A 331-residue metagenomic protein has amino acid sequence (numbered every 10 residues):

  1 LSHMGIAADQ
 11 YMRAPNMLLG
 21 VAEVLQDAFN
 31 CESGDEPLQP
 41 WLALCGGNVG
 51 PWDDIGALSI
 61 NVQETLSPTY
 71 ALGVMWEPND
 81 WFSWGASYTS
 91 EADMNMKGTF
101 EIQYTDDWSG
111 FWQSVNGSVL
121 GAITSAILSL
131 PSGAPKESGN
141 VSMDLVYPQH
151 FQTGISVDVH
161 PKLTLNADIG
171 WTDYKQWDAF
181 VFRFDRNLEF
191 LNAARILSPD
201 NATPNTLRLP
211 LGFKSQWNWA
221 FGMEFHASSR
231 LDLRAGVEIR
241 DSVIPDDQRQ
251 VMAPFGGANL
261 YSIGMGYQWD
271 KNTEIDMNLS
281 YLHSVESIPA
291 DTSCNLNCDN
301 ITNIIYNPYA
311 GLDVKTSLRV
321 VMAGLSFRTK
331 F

Functional and structural regions predicted by a protein language model:
L1-F331: Outer-membrane beta-barrel porins/channels
